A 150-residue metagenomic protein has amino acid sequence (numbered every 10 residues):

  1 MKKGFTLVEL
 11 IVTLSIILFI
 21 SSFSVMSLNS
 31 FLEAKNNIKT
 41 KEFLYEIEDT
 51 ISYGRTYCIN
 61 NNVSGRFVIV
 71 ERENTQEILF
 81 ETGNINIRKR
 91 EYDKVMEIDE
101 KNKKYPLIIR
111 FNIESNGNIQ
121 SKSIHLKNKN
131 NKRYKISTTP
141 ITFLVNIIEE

Functional and structural regions predicted by a protein language model:
M1-L28: N-terminal single-pass transmembrane signal-anchor helix
F5, L44-Y45: Residue-level recognition of hydrophobic positions within alpha-helical transmembrane segments
F23-S30, A34-N37, Y45, T56 (+2 more regions): N-terminal helix-rich module
I47-I59: Phosphate-interacting basic helix/loop segments used at nucleotide- and nucleic-acid interfaces
